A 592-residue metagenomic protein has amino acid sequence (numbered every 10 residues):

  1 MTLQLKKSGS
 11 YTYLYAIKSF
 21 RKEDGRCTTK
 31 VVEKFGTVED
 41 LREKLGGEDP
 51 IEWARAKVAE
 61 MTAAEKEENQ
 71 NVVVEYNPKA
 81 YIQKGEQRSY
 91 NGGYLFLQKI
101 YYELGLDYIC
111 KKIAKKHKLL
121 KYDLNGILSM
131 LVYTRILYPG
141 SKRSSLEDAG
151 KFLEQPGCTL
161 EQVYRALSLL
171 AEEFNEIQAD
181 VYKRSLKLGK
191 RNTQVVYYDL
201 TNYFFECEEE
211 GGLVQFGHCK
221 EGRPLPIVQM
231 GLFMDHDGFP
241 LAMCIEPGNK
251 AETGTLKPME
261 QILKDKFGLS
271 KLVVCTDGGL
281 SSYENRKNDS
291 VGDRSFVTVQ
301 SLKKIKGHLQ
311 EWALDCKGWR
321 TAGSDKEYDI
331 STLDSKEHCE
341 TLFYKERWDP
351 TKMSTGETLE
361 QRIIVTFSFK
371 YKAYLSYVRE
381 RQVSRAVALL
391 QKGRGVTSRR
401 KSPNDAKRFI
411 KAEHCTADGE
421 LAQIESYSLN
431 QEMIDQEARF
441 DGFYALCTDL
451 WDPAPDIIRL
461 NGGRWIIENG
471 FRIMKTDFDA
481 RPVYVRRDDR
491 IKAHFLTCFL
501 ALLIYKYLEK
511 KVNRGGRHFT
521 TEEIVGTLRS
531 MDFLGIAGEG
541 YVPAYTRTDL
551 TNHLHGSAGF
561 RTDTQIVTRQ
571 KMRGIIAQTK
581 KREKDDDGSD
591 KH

Functional and structural regions predicted by a protein language model:
M1-N125: Conserved glycine(s) in the ABC-transporter nucleotide-binding domain "signature"
L3, S8-Y13, C27, S89 (+1 more regions): Anion-binding and metal-coordination hotspots
